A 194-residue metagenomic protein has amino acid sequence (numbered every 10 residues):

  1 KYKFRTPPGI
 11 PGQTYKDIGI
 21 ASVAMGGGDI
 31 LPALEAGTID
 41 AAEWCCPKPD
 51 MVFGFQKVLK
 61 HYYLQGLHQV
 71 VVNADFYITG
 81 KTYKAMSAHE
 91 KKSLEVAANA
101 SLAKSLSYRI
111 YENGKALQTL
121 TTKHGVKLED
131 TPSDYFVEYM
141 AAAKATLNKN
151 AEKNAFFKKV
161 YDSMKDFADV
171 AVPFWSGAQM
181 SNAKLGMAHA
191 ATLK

Functional and structural regions predicted by a protein language model:
K1-K194: N-terminal secretory/targeting leader peptides
